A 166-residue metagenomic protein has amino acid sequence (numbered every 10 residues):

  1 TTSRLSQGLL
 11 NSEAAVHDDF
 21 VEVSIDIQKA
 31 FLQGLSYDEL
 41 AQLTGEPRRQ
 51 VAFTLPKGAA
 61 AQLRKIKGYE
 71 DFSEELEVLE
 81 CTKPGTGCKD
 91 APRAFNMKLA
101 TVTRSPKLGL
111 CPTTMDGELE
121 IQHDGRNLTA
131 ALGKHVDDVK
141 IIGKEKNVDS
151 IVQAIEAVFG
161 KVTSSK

Functional and structural regions predicted by a protein language model:
T1-K166: Nucleic-acid-interacting cores, centered on viral/eukaryotic replication and modification enzymes
